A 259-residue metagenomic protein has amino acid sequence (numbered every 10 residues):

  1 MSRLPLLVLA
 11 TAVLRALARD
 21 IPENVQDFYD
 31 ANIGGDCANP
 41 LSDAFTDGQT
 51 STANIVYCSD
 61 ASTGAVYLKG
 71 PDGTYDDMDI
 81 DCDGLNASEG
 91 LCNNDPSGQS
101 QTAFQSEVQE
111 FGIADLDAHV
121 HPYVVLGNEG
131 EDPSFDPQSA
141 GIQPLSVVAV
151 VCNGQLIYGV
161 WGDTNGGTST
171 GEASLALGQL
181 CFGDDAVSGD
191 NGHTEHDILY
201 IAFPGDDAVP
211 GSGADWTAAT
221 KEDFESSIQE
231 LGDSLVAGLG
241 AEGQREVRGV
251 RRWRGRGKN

Functional and structural regions predicted by a protein language model:
M1-D20, V250-N259: Fungal secretory targeting signals
L17-G159, L180-D185, F203-G240: Cell wall/extracellular polymer interaction/catalysis modules
E131, G166-G167: Short, catalytically relevant binding-site loops at active-site mouths
G167-L177: Short, solvent-exposed secondary-structure boundary/capping segments
L177-H193: Aromatic- and Lys/Arg-enriched surface recognition patch
D190-D197, G205: Protease-labile, long low-complexity intrinsically disordered regions enriched in Pro/Ser/Thr
D233-K258: Short, low-complexity, Pro/Ser/Thr/Gly-rich segments in the mature regions of secreted, periplasmic
